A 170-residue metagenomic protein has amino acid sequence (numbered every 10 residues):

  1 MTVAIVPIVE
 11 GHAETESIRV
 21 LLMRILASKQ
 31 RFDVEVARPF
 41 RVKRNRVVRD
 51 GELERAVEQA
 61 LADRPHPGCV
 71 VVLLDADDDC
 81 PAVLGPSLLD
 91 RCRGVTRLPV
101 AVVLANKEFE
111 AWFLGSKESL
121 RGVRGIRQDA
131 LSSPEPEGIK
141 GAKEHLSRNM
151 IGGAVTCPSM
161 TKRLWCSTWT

Functional and structural regions predicted by a protein language model:
M1-I5, A13-R44, D50-T170: C-terminal accessory helical subdomains adjacent to catalytic cores in phosphodiester- and nucleotide-handling enzymes
